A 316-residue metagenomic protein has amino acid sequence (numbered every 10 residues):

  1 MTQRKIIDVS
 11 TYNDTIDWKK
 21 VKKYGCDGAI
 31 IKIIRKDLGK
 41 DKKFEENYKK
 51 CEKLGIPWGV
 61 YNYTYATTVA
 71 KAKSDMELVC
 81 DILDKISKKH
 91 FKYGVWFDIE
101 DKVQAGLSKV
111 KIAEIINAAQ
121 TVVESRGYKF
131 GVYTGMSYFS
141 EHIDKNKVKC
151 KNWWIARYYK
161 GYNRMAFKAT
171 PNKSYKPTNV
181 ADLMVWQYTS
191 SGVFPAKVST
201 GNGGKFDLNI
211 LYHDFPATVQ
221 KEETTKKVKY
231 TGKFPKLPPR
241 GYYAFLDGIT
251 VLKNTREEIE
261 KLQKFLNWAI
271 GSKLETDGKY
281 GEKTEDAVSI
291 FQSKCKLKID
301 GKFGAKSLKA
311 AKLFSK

Functional and structural regions predicted by a protein language model:
M1-G127: Substrate-binding cleft of extracellular glycoside hydrolase catalytic domains
M1-T11, K19, V148-T231: Functionally critical loop-and-helix segments that line ligand-binding/catalytic clefts of soluble enzyme domains
S10-Y12, E223-G278: Acidic, Ser/Thr/Pro/Gly-enriched interdomain connector segments
F91-A169, K173: Catalytic domains of cell-wall/extracellular-matrix polysaccharide-remodeling enzymes, centered on de-N-acetylation
F234, L266-G271, F291-L297, K316: Short capping motifs at secondary-structure boundaries
V288: Conserved hydrophobic/aromatic packing and binding residues within compact polymer-binding modules
A310-K316: Intrinsically disordered, low-complexity Ser/Thr-rich linker and spacer segments in cell-wall-related proteins
